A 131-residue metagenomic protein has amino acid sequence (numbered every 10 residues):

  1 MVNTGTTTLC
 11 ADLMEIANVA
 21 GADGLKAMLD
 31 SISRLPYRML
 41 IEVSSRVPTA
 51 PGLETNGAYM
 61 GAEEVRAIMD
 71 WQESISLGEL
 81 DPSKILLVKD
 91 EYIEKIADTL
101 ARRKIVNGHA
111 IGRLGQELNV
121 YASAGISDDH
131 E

Functional and structural regions predicted by a protein language model:
V2-K104: Divalent-metal coordination cores built from histidine and acidic residues
I93-N107, I111-E131: Functional cores that coordinate and move charged inorganic groups
